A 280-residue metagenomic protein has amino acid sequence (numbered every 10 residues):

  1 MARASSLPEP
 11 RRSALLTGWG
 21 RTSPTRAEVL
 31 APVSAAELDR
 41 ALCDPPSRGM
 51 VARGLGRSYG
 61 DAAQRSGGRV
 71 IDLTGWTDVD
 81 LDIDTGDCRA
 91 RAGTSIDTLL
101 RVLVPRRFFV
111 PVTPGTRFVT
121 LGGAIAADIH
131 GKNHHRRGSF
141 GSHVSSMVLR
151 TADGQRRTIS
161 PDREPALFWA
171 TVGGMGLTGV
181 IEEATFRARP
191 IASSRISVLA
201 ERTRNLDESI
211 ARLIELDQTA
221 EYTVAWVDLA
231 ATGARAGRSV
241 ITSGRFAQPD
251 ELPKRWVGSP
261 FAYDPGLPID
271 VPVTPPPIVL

Functional and structural regions predicted by a protein language model:
M1-L280: Noncatalytic alpha-helical scaffold of FAD-dependent oxidoreductases
